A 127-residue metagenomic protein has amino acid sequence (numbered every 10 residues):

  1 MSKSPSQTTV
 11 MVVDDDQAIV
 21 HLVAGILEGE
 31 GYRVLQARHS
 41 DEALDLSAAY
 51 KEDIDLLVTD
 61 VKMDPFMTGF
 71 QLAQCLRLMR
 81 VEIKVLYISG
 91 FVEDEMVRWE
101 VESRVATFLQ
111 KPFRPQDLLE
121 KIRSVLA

Functional and structural regions predicted by a protein language model:
P5-T8: Phosphate-coordination loops involved in phosphoryl transfer and adenosine-cofactor binding
D16-V20: Short acidic/polar segment at the start of the alpha1 helix of CheY-like receiver
H21-G29: Charged docking surfaces used in two-component/phosphorelay signaling
Q36-L56, M96-V97: Acidic, metal-coordinating helix/loop segments flanking the phosphotransfer/catalytic sites of two-component signaling
R38-E42, M67-L72: Acidic catalytic/metal-coordinating carboxylates
D60-V61: Active-site residues of response regulator receiver
M67, Q71, L78, E82-Q110 (+2 more regions): Alpha4 helix (beta4-alpha4-beta5 surface) of REC/receiver domains from two-component response regulators
R123-A127: The C-terminal output helix
